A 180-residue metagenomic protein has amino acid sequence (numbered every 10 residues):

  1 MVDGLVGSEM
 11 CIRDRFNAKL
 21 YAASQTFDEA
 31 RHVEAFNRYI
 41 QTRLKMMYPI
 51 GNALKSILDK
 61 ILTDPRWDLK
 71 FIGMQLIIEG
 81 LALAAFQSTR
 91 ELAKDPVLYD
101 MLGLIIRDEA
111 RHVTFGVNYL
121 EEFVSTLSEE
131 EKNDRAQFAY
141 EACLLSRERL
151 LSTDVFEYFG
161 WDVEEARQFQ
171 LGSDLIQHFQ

Functional and structural regions predicted by a protein language model:
M1-G7, C11-I12: Single conserved hydrophobic/aromatic residue that forms the stacking wall/gate of nucleotide- or nucleobase-binding
R13-A18, R43-L44, F86-L104, N118-D134 (+1 more regions): Inter-helical turn/loop segments and adjacent helix faces that build the functional surface of alpha-helical bundle
D14-R31, P65-F71, P96-E109, R135-Q137: Alpha-helical scaffold segments that form or flank carboxylate-/histidine-based iron centers
T26-P49, G116-E121: Conserved alpha-helical segments that form or flank metal/cofactor-binding pockets of metalloenzymes
N52-L76, L92-A93, E141-G160: Acidic/His metal-coordination segments adjacent to aromatic residues that form catalytic metal sites in metalloenzymes
Q75-L83, Y99-G116: Alpha-helical membrane segments in multi-pass integral membrane proteins
E129-Q180: Extended, helix-rich structural scaffolds rather than catalytic motifs
